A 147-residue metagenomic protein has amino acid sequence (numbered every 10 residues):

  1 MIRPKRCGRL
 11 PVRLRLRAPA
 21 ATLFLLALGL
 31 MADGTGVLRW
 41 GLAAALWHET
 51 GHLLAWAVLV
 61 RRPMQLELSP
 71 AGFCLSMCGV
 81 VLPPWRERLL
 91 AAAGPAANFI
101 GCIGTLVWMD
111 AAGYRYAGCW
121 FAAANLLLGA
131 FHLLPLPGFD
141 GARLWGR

Functional and structural regions predicted by a protein language model:
M1-R147: Hydrophobic transmembrane alpha-helices and their immediate loop junctions in multi-pass integral membrane proteins
